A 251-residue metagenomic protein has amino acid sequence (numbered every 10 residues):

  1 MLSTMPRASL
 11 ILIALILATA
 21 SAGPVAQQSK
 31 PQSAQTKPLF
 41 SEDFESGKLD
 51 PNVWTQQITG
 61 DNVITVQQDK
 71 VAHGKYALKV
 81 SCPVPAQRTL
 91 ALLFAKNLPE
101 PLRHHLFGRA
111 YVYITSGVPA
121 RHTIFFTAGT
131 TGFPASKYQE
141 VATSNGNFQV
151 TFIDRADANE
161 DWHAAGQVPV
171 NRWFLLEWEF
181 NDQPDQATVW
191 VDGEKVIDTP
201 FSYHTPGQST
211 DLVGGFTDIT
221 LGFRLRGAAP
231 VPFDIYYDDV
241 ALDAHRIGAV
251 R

Functional and structural regions predicted by a protein language model:
L10-A20: Bacterial N-terminal signal peptides
S29-I58, D238, R251: Extracellular carbohydrate-recognition regions
E42, V231-G248: Extracellular, beta-strand-rich glycan-interacting domains
K48-V80: Extracellular glycan-recognition surfaces and repeat-rich motifs
K75, K79-V150, A241-V250: Secretory/extracellular carbohydrate-interaction modules and structurally similar beta-sandwich "look-alikes"
I153-L175: Short, aromatic/His-centered strand-loop micro-motif at the edge of beta-sheets
R172-T188: Localized edge beta-strand/strand-to-loop motifs within extracellular or lumenal beta-rich domains
P200-I235: Flexible glycan-contacting loops in extracellular carbohydrate-active proteins
